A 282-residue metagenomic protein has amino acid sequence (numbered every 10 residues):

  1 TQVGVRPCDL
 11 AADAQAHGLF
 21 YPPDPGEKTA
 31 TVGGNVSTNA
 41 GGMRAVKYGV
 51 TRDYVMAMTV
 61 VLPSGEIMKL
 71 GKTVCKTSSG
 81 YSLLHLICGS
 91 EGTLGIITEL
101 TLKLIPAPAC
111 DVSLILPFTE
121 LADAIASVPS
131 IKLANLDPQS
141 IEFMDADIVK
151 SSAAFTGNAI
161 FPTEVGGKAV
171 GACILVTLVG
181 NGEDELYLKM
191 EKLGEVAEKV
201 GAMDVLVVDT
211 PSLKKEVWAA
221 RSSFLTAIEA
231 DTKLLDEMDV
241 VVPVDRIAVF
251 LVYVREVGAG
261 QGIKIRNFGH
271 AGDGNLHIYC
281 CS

Functional and structural regions predicted by a protein language model:
T1-E142: FAD-binding subdomain of flavoenzyme oxidoreductases
L102, P106, P117, I125-S282: C-terminal substrate-recognition/cap domain of FAD-linked oxidoreductases
